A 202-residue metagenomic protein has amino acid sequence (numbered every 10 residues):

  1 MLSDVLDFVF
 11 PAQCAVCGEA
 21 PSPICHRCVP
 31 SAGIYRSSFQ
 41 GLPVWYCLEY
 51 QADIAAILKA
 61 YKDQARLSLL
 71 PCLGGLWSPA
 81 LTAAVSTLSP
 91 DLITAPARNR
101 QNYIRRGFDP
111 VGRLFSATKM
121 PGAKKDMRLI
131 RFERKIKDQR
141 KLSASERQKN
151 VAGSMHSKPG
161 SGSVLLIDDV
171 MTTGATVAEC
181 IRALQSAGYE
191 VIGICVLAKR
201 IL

Functional and structural regions predicted by a protein language model:
M1-L202: Glycine-rich phosphate/pyrophosphate-handling loop used in enzymes and phosphotransfer proteins
